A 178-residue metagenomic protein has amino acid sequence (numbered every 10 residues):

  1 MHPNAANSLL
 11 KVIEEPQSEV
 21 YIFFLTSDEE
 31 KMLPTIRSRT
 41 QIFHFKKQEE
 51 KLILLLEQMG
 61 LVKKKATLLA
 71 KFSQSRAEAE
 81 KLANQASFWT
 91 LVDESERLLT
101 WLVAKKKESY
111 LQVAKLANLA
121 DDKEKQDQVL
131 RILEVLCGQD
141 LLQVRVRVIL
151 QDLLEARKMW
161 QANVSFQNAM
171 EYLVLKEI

Functional and structural regions predicted by a protein language model:
M1, L10-E14, A120, D127: Short, surface-exposed loop and linker segments with low hydrophobicity and enrichment for Pro/Ser/Thr
M1-L10, K31-L33: Conserved AAA+/SF3 P-loop NTPase catalytic/coupling segment centered on the Walker-B
N7-F23: Conserved catalytic/switch belt of AAA+ P-loop NTPases
S18-Y21, T26-I132, L136-I178: Charged, glycine-rich active-site and insertion segments that engage polyanionic ligands
